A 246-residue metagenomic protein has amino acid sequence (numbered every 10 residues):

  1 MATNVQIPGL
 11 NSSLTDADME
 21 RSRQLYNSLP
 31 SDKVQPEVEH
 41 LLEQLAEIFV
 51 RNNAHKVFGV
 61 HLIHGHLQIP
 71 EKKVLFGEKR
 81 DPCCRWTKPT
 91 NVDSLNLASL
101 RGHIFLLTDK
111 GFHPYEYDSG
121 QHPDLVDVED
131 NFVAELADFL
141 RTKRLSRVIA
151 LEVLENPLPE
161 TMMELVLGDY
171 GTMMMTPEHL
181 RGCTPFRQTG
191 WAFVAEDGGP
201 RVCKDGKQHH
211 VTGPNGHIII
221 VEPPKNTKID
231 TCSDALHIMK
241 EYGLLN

Functional and structural regions predicted by a protein language model:
A2-S31, L62-N246: Detector for the mature cores of small, proteolytically processed and post-translationally modified peptide effectors
Q35-E37: Preference for intrinsically disordered or flexible, low-complexity segments and adjacent hinge/connector residues
L41-K56, L136, K143-L145: Short, low-complexity, charged amphipathic interaction modules
